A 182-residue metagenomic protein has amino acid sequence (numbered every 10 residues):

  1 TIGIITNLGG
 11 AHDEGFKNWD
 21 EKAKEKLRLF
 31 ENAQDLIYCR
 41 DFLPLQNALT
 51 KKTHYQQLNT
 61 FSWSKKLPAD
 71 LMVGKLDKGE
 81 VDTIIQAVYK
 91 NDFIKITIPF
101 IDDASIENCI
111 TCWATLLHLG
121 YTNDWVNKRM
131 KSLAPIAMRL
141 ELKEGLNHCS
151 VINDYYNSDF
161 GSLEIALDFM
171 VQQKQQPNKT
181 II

Functional and structural regions predicted by a protein language model:
I2-S150, P177-N178: Acidic, Mg2+-coordinating active-site environments of NTP-dependent enzymes
I136-M138, Y155-I182: Active-site beta-alpha connecting loops in nucleotide-dependent enzymes
